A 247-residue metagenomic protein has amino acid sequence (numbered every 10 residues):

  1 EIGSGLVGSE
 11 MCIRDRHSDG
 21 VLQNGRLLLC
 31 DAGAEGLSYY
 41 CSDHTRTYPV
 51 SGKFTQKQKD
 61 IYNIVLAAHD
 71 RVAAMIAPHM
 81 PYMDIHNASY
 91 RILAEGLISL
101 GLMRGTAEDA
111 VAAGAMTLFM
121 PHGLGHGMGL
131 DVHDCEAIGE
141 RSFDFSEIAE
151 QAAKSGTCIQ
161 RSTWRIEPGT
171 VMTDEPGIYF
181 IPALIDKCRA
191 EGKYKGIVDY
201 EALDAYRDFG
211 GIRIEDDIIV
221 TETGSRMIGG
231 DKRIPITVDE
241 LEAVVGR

Functional and structural regions predicted by a protein language model:
E1-G8, C12-I13: Single conserved hydrophobic/aromatic residue that forms the stacking wall/gate of nucleotide- or nucleobase-binding
C12, L124, M128, I218: Active-site His/Glu-centered metal-binding helix of metallohydrolases
R16-H17, G25: Internal mixed beta-strand/loop scaffold within catalytic domains of large alpha/beta enzymes
D19-G20, M120, G210: Replace "in large, NTP-powered and nucleic-acid-processing enzymes" with "in large, NTP-powered factors and other
Q23, L27-D70, L130-R247: Charged, cofactor-coupling segments
D43, K53, K57-L102, E108 (+1 more regions): Long, K/E/R/D-enriched contiguous segments that form extended
D84-S155, I159: Functionally critical, mid-to-C-terminal surface segments that flank or help form catalytic/ligand
